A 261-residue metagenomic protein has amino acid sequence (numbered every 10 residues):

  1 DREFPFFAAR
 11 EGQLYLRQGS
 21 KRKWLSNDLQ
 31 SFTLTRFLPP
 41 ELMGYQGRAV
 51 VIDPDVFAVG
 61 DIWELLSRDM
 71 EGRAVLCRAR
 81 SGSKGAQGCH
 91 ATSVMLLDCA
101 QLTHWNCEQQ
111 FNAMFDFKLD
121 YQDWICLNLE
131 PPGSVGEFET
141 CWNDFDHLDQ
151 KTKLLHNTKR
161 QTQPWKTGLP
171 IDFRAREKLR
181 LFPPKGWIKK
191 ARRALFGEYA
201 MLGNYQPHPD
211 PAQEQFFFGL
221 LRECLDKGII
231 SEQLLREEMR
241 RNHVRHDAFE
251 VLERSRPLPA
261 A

Functional and structural regions predicted by a protein language model:
D1, A8-G12, T103-A261: A glycosyltransferase accessory/donor-loop signature
D1-L42: Active-site-proximal specificity loops/subdomain of glycosyltransferases
L25-N27, F37-L38, A79-K84, C141-W142: Short secondary-structure capping micro-motifs at structural edges
Q30-F32, W63, G136, T140: Flexible, active-site-adjacent loop/turn segments at secondary-structure boundaries
T35-R80, Q87, L96-C99: GT-A fold catalytic core of metal-dependent nucleotide-sugar glycosyltransferases, centered on the diacidic
R36, I52, H90-S93, S134 (+1 more regions): Residues that flank catalytic or metal-binding motifs in active/ligand-binding sites
P39, V75, T92-L96, V135-E137 (+1 more regions): Conserved hydrophobic/aromatic beta-strand scaffold that supports enzyme active sites
S67-N128: Conserved catalytic core of nucleotide-sugar-dependent glycosyltransferases
